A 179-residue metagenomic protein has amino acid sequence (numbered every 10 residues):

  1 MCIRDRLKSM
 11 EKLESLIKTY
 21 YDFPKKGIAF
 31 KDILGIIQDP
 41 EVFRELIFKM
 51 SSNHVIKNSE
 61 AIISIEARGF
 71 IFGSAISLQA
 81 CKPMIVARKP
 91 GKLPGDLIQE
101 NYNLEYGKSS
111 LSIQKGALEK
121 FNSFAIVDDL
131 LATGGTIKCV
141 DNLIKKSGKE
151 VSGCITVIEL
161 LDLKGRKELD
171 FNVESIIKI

Functional and structural regions predicted by a protein language model:
M1-I3: Short, small-residue-biased leader/transition segments that mark boundaries at the very start of proteins
L7-A61: Active-site-facing substrate-recognition patch
S9, L13-L16, K138-I179: PRPP-dependent phosphoribosyltransferase catalytic core
G27, I62, M84, C154: Residue-level signature of catalytic and energy-coupling elements of molecular machines, predominantly ATP/GTP-dependent
E60-A61, S123-A125: Structural motif
I71-A80: Short Gly/Thr/Asp-enriched flexible loops that form oxyanion-binding sites at enzyme active sites
P83-F124: Short, glycine/charge-rich flexible loops or terminal/linker lids adjacent to PRPP-binding catalytic cores
D129, G134: Conserved G/P- and acidic residue-centered "switch" motifs that form tight phosphate/ATP-binding loops in soluble
